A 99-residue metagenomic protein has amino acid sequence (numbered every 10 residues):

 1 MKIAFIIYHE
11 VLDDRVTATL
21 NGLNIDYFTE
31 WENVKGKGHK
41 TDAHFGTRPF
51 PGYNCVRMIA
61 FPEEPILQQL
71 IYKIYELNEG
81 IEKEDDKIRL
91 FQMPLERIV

Functional and structural regions predicted by a protein language model:
M1-V99: Positively charged, small/polar-rich N-terminal and surface patches that mediate targeting and assembly and bind
